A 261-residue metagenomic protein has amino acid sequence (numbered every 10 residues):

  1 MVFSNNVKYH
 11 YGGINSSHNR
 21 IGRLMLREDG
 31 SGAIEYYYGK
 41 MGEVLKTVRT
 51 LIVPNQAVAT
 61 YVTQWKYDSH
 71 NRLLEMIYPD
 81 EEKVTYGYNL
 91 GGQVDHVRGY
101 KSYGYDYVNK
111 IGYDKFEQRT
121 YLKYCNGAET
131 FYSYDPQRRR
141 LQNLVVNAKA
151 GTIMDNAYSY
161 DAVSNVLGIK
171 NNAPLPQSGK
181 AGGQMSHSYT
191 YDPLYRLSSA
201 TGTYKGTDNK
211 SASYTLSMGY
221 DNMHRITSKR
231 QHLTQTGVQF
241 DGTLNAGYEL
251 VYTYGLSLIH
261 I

Functional and structural regions predicted by a protein language model:
M1-I259: Acidic/glycine-rich beta-solenoid
